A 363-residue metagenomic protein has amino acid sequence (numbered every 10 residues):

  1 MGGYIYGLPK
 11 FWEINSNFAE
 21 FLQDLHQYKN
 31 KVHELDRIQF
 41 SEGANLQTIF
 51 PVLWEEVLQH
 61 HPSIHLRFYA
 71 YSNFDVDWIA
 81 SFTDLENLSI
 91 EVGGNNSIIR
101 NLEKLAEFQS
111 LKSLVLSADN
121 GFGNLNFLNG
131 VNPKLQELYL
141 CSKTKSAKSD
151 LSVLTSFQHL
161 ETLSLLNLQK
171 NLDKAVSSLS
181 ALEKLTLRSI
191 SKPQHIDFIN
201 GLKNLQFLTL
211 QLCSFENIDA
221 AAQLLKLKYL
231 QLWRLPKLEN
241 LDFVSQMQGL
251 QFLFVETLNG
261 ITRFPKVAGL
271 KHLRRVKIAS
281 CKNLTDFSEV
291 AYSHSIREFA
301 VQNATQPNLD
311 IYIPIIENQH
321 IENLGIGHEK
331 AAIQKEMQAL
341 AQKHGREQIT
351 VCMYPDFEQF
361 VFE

Functional and structural regions predicted by a protein language model:
G7-L25, V32-W54, P62-W78, D84-R100 (+11 more regions): Concave beta-strand-loop units of leucine-rich repeat
M337: Aromatic/hydrophobic pocket-lining residues that form π-stacking "cages" and hydrophobic walls in ligand
